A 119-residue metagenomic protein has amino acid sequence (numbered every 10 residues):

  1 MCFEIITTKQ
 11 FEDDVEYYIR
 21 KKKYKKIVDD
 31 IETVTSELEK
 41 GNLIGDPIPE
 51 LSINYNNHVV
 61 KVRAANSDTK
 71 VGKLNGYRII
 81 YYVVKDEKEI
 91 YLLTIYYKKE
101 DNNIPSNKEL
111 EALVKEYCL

Functional and structural regions predicted by a protein language model:
M1-K73, D86-E87, K99-L119: Basic, Lys/Arg-enriched alpha-helical interface segments
A64, L92-I95: Residue-level recognition of conserved beta-strand positions in structured domain cores
L74-I79: Short, surface-exposed coil-to-beta transition loops
Y81-E87, Y91-L93: Short, well-structured beta-strand
